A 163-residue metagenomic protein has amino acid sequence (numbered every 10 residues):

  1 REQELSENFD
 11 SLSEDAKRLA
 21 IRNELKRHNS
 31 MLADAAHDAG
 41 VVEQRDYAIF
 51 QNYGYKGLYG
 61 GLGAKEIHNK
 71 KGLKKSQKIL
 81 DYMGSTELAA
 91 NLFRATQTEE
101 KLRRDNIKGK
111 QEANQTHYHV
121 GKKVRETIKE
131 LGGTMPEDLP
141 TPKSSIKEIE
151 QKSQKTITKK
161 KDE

Functional and structural regions predicted by a protein language model:
R1-E163: Positively charged, phosphate-engaging catalytic surfaces used for nucleic-acid and nucleotide handling
